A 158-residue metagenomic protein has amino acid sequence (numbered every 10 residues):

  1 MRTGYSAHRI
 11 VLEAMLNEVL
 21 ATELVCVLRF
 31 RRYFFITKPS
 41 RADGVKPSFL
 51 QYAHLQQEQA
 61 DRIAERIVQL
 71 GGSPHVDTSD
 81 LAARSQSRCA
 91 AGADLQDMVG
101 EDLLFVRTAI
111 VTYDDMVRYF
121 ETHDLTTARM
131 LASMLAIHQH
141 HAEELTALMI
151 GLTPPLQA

Functional and structural regions predicted by a protein language model:
M1-A158: Iron-associated oxidoreductase/ferritin-like identity signal
